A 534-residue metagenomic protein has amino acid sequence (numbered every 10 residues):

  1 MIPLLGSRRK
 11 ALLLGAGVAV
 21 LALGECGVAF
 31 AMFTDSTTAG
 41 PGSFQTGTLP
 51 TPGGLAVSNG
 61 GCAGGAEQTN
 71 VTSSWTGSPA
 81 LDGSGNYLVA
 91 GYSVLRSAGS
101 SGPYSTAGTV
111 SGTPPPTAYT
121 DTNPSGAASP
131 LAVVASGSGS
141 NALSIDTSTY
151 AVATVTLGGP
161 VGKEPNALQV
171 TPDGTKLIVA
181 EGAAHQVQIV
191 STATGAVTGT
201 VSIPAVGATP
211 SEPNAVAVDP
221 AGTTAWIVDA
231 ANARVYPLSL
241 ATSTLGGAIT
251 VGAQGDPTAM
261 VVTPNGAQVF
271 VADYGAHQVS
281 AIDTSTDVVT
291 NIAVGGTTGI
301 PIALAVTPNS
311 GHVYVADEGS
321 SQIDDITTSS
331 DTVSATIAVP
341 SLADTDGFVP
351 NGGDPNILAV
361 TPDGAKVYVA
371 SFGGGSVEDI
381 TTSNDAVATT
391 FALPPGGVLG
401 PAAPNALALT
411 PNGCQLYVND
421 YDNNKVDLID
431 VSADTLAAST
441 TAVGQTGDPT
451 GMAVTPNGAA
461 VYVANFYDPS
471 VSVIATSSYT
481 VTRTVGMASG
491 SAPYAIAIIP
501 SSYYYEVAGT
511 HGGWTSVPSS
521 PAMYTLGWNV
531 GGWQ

Functional and structural regions predicted by a protein language model:
I2-C62: Short, polar/proline-rich extracytoplasmic segments that appear immediately after membrane translocation
G40-N86, S125-G126, G512-Q534: Pro/Thr/Ser/Gly-rich low-complexity, intrinsically disordered linker/stalk tracts
A90-A127, V485-A488: Recognizes extended acidic, P/S/T-rich segments that occur within or adjacent to Ig-like beta-sandwich modules
A127-A128, V170-G174, V218-G222, V262-G266 (+5 more regions): Residue-level detector of Asp-centered blade-edge/turn motifs that repeat once per structural unit in beta-propeller
G137, G182, A230, Y274 (+4 more regions): Short loop/turn segments immediately following the C-termini of beta-strands
D146-Y150, S191-A196, S239-S243, D283-D287 (+4 more regions): Short loop/turn segments that connect beta-strands within beta-propeller blades
K163-V170, S211-A217, G255-V261, G299-A305 (+4 more regions): Repeated scaffold domains used in trafficking and secretory/extracellular systems, primarily beta-propellers
